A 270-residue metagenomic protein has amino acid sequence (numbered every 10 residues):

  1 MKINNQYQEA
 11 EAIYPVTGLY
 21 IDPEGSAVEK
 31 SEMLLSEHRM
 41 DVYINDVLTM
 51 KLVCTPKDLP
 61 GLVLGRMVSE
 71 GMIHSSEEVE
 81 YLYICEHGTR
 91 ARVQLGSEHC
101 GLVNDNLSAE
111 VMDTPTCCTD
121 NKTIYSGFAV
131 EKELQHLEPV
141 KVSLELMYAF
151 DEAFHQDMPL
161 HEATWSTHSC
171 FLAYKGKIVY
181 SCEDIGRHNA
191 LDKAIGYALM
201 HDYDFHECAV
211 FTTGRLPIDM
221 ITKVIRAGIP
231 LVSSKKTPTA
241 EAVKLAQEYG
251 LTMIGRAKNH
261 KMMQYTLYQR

Functional and structural regions predicted by a protein language model:
K2-K175, Y180-S181: Intrinsically disordered, low-complexity regions enriched in acidic/Ser/Thr/Pro/Gln residues
C54, C182-G186, P238: Short alpha-helix boundary/capping segments
T164, I185-H188: Alpha-helix initiation and capping sites
A173, Y265-L267: Short beta-strand-to-turn element immediately C-terminal to the catalytic PLP-Schiff-base lysine in fold type I
K175, E183-I185, R215: Histidine- and/or cysteine-centered catalytic micro-motif in compact active-site loops
R187-Q264: Feature captures the catalytic cores and cofactor-binding loops of soluble hydro-lyases/lyases that act on carboxylate
